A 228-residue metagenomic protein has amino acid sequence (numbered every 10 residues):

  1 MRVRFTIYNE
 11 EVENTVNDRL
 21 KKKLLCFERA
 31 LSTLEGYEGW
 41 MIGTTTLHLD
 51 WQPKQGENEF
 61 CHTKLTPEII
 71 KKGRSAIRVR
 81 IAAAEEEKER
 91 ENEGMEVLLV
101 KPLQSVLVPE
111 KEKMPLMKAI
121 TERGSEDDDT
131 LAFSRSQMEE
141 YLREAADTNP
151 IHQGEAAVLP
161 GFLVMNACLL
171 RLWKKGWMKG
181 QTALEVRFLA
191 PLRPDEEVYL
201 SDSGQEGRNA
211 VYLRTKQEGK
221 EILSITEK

Functional and structural regions predicted by a protein language model:
M1-F60, H152: Hydrophobic, proline/glycine-rich low-complexity stretches
M1-K22, L98-L159, W173: Catalytic strand-loop segment that frames the active site of acyl-thioester-processing enzymes
Y8-E11, A30, K54, T63 (+4 more regions): Generic signature of intrinsically disordered, low-complexity segments enriched in small/polar residues
L24-R29, W40-T44, N58-F60, P109-K111 (+3 more regions): A short linear-motif detector with a strong N-terminal bias
R29-Y37, K118-A119, L169-K174: Intrinsically disordered, low-complexity boundary segments flanking structured domains
Y37, K88, R123, L131 (+2 more regions): Homeobox/homeodomain signature
G39-D127, L192-P194, Y199-K228: HotDog/MaoC-like acyl-thioester-processing domains
R135-Y212: Acidic/His-leaning functional-site neighborhoods
